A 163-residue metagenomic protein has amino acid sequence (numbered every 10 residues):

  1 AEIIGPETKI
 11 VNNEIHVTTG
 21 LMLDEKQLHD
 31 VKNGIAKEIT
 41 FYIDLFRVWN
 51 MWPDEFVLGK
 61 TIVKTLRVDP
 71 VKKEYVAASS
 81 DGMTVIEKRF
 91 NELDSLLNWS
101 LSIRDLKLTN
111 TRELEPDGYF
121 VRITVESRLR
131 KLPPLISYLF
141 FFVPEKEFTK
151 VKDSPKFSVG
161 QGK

Functional and structural regions predicted by a protein language model:
A1-R47: N-terminal onset of structured domains
G5, G20, G34, G59 (+3 more regions): Residue-identity detector for glycine
G5-T8, P53, T109-R112: Beta-strand-rich interaction surfaces with strong enrichment in secreted/lumenal proteins
N13-L21, T40-Y42, M51-D54, D94-S102 (+1 more regions): Short linear motifs at secondary-structure transitions and domain/linker junctions
E14-H16, E38, T61-V63, G118-F120 (+1 more regions): Intrinsic-disorder/low-complexity, polar/charged segments enriched in Ser/Thr/Lys/Arg/Asp/Glu/Gln
L21-E25, I39-W49, P70, N110-R112 (+1 more regions): Beta-strand elements of well-folded, non-transmembrane domains
Q27-L96: Structured domain cores in non-transmembrane regions
T65-K163: Mature, soluble, non-transmembrane domains
